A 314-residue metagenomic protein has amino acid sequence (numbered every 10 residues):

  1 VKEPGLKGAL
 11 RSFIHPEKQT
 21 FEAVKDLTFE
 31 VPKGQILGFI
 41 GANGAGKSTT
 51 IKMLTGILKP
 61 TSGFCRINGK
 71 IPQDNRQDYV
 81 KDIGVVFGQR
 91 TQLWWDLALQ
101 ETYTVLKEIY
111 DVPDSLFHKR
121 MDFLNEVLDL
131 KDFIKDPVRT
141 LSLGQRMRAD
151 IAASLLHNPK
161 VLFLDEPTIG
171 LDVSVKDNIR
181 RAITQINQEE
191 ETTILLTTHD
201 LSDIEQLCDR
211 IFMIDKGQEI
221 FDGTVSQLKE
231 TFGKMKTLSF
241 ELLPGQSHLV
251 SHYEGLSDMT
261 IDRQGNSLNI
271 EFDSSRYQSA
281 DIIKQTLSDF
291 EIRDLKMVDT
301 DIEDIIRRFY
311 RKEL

Functional and structural regions predicted by a protein language model:
L6-S12, T104, E108, S115-F133: Conserved ABC ATPase "signature" region
G63-D74, Y79: Conserved ABC transporter NBD signature motif
D96, P137-L141: Conserved ABC ATPase signature
N158: Conserved catalytic motifs of ABC-family nucleotide-binding domains
L162-E166: Catalytic Walker B motif of ABC-type/P-loop ATPase nucleotide-binding domains
R180-D273: ABC transporter nucleotide-binding domain
